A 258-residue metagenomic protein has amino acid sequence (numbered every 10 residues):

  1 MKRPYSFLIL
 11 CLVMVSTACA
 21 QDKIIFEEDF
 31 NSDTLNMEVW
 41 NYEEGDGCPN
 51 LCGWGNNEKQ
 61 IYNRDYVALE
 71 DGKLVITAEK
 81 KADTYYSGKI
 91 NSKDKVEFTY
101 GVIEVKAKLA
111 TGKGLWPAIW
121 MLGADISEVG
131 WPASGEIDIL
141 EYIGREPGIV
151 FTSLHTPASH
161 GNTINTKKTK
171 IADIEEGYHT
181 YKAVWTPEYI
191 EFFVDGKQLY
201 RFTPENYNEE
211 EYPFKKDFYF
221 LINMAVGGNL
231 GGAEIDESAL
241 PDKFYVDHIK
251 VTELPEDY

Functional and structural regions predicted by a protein language model:
M1-Q21: Bacterial Sec-dependent N-terminal signal peptides
Q21-Y258: GH16 jelly-roll
